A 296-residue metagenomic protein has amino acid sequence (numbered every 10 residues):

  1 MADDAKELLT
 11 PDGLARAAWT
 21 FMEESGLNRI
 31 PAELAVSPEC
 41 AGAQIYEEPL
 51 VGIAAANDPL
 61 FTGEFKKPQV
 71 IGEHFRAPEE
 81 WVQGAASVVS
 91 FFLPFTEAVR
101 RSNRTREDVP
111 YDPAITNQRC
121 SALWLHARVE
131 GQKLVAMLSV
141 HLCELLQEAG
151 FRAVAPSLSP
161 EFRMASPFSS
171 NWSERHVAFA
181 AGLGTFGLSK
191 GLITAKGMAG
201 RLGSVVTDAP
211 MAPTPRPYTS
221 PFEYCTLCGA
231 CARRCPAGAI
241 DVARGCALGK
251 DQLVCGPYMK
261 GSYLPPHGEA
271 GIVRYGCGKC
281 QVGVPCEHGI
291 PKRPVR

Functional and structural regions predicted by a protein language model:
A2-A114, Q118: Non-catalytic, usually N-terminal nucleic-acid engagement modules in DNA/RNA processing proteins
V109-R296: Catalytic cores of enzyme domains
